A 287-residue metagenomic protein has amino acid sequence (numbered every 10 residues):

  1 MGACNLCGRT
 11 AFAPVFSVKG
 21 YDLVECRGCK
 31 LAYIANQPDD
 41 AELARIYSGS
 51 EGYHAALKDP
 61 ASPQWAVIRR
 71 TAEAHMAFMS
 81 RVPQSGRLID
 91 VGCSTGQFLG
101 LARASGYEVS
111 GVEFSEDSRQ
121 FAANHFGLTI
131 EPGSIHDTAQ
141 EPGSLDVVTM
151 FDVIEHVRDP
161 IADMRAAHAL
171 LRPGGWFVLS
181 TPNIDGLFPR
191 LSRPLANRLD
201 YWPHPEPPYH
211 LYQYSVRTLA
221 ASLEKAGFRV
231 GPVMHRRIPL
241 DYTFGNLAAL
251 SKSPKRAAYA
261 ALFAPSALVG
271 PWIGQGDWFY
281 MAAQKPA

Functional and structural regions predicted by a protein language model:
M1-F151, I161-M164, V216, M234-R236 (+4 more regions): Conserved N-terminal segment of class I S-adenosyl-L-methionine
S105, H125, P173-G174, A226: Structured helix-beta-strand junction loops
M150, R158-L170, W176-P286: S-adenosyl-L-methionine-dependent methyltransferase catalytic module, highlighting the catalytic core
